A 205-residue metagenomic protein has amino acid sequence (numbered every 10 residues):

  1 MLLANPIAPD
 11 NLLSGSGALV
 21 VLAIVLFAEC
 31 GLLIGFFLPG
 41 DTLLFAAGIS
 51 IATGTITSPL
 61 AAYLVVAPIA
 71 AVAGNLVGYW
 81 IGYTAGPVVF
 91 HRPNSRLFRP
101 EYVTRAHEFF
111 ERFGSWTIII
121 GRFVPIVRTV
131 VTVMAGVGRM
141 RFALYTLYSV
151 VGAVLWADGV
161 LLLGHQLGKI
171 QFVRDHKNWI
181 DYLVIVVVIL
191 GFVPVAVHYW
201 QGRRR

Functional and structural regions predicted by a protein language model:
M1-I24, I49-L144, K169-V187, P194-R205: Membrane-interfacial helix-loop-helix
A23-T42: Transmembrane alpha-helix interface/packing and boundary motifs in multi-pass membrane proteins, characterized by
A28, L32, T57-P68, V154-L155 (+1 more regions): Hydrophobic alpha-helical transmembrane segments of multi-pass inner membrane proteins, especially in bacterial systems
E29, L155, I189-F192, A196: Hydrophobic membrane-targeting signal helices
L43, A73, V151-G159: Membrane-embedded alpha-helical segments of transport systems, primarily multispan ion/solute transporters
D158-I170: Transmembrane alpha-helical segments of integral membrane proteins
